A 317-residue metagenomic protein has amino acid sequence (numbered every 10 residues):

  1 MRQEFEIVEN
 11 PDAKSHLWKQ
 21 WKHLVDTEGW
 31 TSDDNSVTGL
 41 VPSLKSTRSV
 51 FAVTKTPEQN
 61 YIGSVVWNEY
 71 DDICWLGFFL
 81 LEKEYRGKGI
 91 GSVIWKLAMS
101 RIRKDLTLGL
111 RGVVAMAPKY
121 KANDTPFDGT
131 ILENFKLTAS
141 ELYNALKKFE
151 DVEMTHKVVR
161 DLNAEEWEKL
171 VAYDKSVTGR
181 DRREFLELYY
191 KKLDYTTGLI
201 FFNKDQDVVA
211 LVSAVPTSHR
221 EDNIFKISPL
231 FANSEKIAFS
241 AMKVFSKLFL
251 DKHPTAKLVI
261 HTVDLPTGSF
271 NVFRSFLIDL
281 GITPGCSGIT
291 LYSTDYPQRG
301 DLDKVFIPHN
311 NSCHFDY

Functional and structural regions predicted by a protein language model:
R2-E4, K14-L24, L146-E153, N163-S176 (+2 more regions): A short, well-structured alpha-helix characteristic of acyl/acetyltransferase catalytic modules
S15-V66, V177-G198: Active-site rim helix/loop that mediates acceptor-substrate recognition in acyltransferases
W21-K22, T125-K226: Amide-forming acyltransferase catalytic core, primarily the GNAT-like/NAT-type and related acyltransferase folds
F51, E58-N68, W75-L80, Q206-S218 (+1 more regions): Conserved beta-strand in the GNAT
F51-Y61, E165-E168, F202-D207, K247 (+1 more regions): Preference for well-ordered, secondary-structure-rich cores of eukaryotic proteins
F78-L81, G87-R101, L108, G112 (+1 more regions): Conserved acetyl-CoA-binding loop-helix of GNAT-fold acetyltransferases
G112-V113, A117-P118, N123-E150, P229 (+1 more regions): Active-site/acyl-donor-binding loops of N-acyltransferases
T197-F201, Q206-V212, H219-T262: Flexible loop/N-cap segments at domain edges
